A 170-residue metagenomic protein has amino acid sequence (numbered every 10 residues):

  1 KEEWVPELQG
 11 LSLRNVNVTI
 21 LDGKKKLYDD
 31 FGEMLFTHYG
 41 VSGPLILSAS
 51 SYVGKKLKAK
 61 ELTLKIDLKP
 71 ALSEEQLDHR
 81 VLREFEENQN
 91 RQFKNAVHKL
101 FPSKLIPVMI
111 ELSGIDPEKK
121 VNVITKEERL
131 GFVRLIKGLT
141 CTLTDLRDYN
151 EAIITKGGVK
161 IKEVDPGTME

Functional and structural regions predicted by a protein language model:
K1-K120: An anion/pyrophosphate-binding glycine-rich loop and adjacent beta-alpha core in soluble alpha-beta enzymes
P107-E170: A glycine-rich dinucleotide-binding beta-alpha-beta segment and adjacent secondary-structure elements that constitute
